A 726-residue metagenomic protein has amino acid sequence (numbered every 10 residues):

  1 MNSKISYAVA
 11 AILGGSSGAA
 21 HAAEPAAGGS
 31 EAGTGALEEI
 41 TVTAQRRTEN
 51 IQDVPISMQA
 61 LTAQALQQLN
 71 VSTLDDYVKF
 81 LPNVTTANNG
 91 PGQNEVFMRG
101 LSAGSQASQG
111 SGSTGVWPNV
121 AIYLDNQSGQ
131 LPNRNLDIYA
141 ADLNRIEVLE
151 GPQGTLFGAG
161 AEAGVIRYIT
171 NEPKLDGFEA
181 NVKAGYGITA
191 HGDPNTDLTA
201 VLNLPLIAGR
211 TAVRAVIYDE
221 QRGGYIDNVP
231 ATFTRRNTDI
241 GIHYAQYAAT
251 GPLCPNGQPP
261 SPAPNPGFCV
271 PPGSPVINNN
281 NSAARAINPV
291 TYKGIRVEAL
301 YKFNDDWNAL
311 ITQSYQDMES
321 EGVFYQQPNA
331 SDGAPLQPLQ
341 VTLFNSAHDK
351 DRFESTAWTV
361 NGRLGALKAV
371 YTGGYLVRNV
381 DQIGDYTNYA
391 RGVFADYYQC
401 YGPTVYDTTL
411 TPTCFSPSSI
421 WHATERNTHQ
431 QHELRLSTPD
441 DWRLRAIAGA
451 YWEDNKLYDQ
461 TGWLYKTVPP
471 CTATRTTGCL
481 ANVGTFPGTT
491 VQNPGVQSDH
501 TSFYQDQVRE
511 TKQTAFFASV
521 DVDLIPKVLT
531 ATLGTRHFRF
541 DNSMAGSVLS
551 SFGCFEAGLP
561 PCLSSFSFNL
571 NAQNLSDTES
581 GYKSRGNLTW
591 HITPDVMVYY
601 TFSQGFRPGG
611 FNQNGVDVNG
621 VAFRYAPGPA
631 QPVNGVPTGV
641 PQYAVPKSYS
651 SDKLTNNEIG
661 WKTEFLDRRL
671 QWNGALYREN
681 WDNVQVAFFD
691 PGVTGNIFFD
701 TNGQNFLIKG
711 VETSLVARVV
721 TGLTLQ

Functional and structural regions predicted by a protein language model:
M1-L69, D75-F80, D305, A309 (+1 more regions): N-terminal Sec signal peptide and the immediately downstream disordered periplasmic leader that contains the TonB box
G33, N50, T62-Q67, F80-N83 (+11 more regions): Outer-membrane beta-barrel pore proteins
Y186-A190, D219-G223, Y315-E319, L364 (+7 more regions): Transmembrane beta-strands of outer-membrane beta-barrel pores
H191-S320, E354, R426-Q431, D440-E453 (+5 more regions): Transmembrane beta-barrel wall of Gram-negative outer-membrane proteins
T199, A357-T387, M597-S603, R624-T701 (+2 more regions): Membrane-embedded beta-barrel scaffold of Gram-negative outer-membrane proteins
I226-R285, E321-F344, D385-H422, G462-D506 (+3 more regions): Solvent-exposed loop segments that connect transmembrane elements
L300-N304, S314, L436-P439, G449-E453 (+3 more regions): Structural signature of Gram-negative outer-membrane beta-barrels, strongest in the C-terminal barrel of TonB-dependent
T312-S314, R352-V380, S416-G553, T589-H591 (+1 more regions): Face-selective signature of the C-terminal outer-membrane beta-barrel domain
